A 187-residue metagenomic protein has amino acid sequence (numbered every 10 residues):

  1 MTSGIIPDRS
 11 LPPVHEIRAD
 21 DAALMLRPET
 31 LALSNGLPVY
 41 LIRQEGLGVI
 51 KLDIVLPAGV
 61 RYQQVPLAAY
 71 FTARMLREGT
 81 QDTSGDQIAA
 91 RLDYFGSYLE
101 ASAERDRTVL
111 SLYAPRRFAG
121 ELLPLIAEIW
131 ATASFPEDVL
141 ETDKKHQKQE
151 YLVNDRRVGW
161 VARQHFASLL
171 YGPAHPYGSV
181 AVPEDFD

Functional and structural regions predicted by a protein language model:
M1-R91, P124: His/Glu-rich zincin catalytic helix
T2-S10, A89-D187: Acidic/histidine-enriched segments that form metal/cofactor-coordinating and catalytic pocket/exosite environments
